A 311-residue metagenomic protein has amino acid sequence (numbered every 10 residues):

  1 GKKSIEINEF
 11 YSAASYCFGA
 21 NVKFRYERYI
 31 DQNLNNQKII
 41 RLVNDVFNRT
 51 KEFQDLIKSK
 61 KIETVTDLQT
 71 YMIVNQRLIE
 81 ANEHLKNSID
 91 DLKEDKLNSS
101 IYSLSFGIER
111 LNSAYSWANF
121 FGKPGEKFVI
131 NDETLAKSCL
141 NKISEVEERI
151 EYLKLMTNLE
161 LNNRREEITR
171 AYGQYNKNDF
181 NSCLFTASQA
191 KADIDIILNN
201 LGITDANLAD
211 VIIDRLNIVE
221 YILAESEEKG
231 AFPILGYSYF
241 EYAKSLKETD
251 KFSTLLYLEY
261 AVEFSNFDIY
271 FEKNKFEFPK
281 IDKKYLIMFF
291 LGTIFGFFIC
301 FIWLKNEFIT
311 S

Functional and structural regions predicted by a protein language model:
G1-S311: Long, charged/polar, soluble alpha-helical segments
